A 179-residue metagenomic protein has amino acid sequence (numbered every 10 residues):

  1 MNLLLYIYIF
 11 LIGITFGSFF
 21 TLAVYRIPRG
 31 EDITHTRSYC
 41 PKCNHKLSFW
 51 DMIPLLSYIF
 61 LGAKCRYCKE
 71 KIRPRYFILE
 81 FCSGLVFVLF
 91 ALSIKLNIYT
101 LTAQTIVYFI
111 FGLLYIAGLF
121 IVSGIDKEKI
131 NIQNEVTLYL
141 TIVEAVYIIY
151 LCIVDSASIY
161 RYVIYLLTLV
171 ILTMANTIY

Functional and structural regions predicted by a protein language model:
M1-P28: Long, highly hydrophobic alpha-helical transmembrane signal-anchor segments
I14, S18-L22, V88, T173-T177: Transmembrane alpha-helical segments of multi-pass membrane transport proteins and ion-pumping complexes
S18-I78: Membrane-proximal soluble regions of multi-pass membrane proteins
I27-D32, I94, I98, K127-E128 (+1 more regions): Membrane-interfacial segments
D32, Y58-L61, Y67, R73-P74 (+3 more regions): "…together with the soluble PPM/PP2C metallo-phosphatase catalytic core" -> "…together with the soluble PPM/PP2C
T100, Q104, L114-I125, K129-Y179: Functional transmembrane core segments of multi-pass inner-membrane proteins
